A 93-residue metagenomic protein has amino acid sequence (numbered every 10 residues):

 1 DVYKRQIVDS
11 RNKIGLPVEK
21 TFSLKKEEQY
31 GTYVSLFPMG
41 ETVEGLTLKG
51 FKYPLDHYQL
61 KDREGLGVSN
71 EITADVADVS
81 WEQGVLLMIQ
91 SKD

Functional and structural regions predicted by a protein language model:
V2-Y3: Short, small-residue-biased leader/transition segments that mark boundaries at the very start of proteins
S10-N12, P17-D93: Long, charged alpha-helical interface segments
